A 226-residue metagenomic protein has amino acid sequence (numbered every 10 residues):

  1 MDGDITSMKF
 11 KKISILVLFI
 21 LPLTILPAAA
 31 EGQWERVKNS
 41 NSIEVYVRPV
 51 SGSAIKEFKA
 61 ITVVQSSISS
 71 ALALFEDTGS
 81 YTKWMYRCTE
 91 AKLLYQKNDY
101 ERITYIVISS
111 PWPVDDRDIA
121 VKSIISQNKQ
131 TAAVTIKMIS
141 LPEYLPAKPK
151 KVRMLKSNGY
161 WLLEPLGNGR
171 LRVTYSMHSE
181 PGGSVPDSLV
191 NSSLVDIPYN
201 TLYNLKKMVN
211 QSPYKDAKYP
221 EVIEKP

Functional and structural regions predicted by a protein language model:
I5-V17: Bacterial N-terminal signal peptides that target proteins for export
L16-T24: Bacterial N-terminal signal peptides
A28-P226: Eukaryotic helix-grip
